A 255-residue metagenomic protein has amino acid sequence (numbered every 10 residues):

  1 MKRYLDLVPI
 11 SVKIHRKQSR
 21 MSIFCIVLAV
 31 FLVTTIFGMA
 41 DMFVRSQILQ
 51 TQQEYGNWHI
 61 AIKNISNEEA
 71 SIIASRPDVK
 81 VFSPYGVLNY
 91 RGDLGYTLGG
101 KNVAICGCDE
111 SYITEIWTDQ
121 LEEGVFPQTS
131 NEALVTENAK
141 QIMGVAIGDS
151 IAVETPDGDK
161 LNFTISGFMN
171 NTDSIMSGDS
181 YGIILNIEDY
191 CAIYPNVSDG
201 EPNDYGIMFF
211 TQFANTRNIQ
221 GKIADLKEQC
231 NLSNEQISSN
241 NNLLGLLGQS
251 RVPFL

Functional and structural regions predicted by a protein language model:
M1-M21: Feature of multi-pass inner-membrane transport and sensor proteins that recognizes transmembrane helices together
L5, Q47, R251: Short amphipathic alpha-helical/adjacent loop interface patches that line ligand and macromolecule-binding sites
Q18-I23, L28-G56: Alpha-helical transmembrane segments
D41-G248: Basic-flanked hydrophobic alpha-helices used for secretion and membrane insertion
G248-L255: N-terminal membrane-entry
